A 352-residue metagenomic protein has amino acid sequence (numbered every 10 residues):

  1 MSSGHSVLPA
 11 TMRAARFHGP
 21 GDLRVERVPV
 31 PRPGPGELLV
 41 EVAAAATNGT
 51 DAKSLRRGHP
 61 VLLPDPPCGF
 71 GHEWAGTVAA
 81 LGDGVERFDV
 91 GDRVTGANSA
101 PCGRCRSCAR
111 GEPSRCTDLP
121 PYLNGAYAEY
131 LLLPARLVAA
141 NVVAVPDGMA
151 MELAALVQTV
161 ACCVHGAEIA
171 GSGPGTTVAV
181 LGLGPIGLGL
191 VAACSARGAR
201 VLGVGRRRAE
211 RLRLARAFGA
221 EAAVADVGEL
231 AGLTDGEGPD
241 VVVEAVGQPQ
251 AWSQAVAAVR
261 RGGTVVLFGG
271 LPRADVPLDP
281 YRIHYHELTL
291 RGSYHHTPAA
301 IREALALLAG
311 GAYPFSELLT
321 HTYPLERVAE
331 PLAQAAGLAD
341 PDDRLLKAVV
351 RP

Functional and structural regions predicted by a protein language model:
M1-W74, L133, R351-P352: Short N-terminal strand-loop motif that marks the start of NAD(P)H/FAD-dependent oxidoreductase cofactor-binding domains
S2-M12, S253-V256, P298-P352: C-terminal hydrophobic helical "lid"/dimerization subdomain of Rossmann-like NAD(P)H-dependent oxidoreductases
P31-A45, H59-A109, A144-G148: Glycine-rich beta-strand-centered segment in the early N-terminal region that forms part of a ligand/cofactor-binding
C102-L181, R207, S316: NAD(P)H dinucleotide-binding glycine-rich loop of Rossmann-like/cofactor-binding domains, especially the beta1-alpha1
T177-V180, S195-W252: Adenosine-nucleotide cofactor-binding segment
G187-L188: N-terminal Rossmann-fold NAD(P) dinucleotide-binding loop
P249-G310, R351-P352: Glycine-rich phosphate-binding loop and adjacent beta-alpha segment of Rossmann(oid) nucleotide-cofactor-binding
